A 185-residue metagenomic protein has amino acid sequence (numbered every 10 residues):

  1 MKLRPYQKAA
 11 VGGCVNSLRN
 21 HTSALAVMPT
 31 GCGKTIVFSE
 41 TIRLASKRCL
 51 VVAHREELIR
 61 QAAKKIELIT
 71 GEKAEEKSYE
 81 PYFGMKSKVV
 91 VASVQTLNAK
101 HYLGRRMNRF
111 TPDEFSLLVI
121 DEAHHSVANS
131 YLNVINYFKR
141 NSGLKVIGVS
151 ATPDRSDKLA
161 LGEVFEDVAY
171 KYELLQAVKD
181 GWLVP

Functional and structural regions predicted by a protein language model:
M1-V27: Conserved pre-motif I regulatory segment
N20-I42: Walker A/P-loop
R48, K86-V89, E114-L117, S142-I147: Loop/turn-to-beta-strand initiation segments
R48-R55: Conserved RecA-like ASCE P-loop NTPase motor core of nucleic-acid helicases/translocases
E57-P81: Conserved helix-turn-beta segment of the N-terminal RecA-like "Helicase ATP-binding" lobe in SF1/SF2 helicases
E80-E114, L132-N133: Conserved helix/coil segment N-terminal to the catalytic DExD/H
F115, E122-H124: Conserved Walker B
H124-P185: Post-DEXD/H (motif II) to motif III coupling segment of the RecA-like Helicase ATP-binding lobe
